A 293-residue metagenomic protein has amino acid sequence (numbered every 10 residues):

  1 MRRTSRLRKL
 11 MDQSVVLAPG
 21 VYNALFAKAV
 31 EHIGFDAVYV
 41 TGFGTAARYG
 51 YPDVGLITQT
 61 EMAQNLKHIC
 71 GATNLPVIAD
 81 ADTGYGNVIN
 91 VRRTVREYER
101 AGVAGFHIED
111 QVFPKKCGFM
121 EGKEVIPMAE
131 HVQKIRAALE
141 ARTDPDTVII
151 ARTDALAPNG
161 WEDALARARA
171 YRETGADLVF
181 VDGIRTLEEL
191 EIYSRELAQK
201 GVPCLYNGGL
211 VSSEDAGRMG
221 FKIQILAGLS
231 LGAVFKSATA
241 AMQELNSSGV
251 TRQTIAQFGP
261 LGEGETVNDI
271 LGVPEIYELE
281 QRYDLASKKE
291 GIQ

Functional and structural regions predicted by a protein language model:
R2-L226, A233-Q243, L279-Q293: Alpha/beta enzyme core
S230-V234, A238-F258: Non-DNA-binding regulatory cores of transcription-related proteins, predominantly C-terminal effector-binding
S247-Q293: Flexible C-terminal active-site loop/helix
